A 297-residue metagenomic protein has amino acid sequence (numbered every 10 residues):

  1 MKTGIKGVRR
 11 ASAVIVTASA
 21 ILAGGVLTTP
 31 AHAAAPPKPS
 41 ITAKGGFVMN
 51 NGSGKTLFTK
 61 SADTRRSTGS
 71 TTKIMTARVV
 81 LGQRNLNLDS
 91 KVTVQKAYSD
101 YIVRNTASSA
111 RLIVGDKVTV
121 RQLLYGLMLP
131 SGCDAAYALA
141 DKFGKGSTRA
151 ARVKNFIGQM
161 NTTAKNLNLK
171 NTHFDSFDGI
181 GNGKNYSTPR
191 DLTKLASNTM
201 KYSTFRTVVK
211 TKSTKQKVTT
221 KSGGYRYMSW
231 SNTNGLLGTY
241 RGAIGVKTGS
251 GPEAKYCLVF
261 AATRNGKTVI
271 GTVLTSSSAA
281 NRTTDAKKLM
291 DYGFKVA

Functional and structural regions predicted by a protein language model:
M1-A33: Secretory targeting and sorting signals
K6-G7, S70, A279: Short alpha-helical segments used as structural interaction elements across diverse proteins
R10-A11, I74, R264, T268: Hydrophobic alpha-helical segments, especially transmembrane helices and their immediate juxtamembrane helical caps
H32-R190: Active-site-adjacent loops and short helices of periplasmic peptidoglycan-processing enzymes
A34-G45, G144-A297: Penicillin-recognizing serine hydrolase domain
